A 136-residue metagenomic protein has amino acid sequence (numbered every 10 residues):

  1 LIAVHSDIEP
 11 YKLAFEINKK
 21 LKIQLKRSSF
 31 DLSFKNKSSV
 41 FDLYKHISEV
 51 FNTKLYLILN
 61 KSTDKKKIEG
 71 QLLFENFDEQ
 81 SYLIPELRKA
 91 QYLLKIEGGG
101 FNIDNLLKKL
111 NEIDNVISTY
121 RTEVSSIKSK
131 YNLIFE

Functional and structural regions predicted by a protein language model:
L1, R88-L93: Short, surface-exposed beta-edge/turn micro-motifs
L1-E9: Terminal, regulation- and interaction-focused segments at domain boundaries
I8-Q24: Amphipathic alpha-helical segments
K22-F34: Short, well-structured beta-strand/strand-turn elements
F34-N76: Surface-exposed, low-hydrophobicity interaction/linker segments
D64-Q71, P85, E97, F135: Long, histidine/aromatic-enriched segments associated with O2/redox biology
D78-R88: Short, flexible, solvent-exposed loop/turn segments with mixed acidic/basic and small polar residues
Q91-E136: Glycine-rich, aromatic-bearing surface loops/beta-hairpins
